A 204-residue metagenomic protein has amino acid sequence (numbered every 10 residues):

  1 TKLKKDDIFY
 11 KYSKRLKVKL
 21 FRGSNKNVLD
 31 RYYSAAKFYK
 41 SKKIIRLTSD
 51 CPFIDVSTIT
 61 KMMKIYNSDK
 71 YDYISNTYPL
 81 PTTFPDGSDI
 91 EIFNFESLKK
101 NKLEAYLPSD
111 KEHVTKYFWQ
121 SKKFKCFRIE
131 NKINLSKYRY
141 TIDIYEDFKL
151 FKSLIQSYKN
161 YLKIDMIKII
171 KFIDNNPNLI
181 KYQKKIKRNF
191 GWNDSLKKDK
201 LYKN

Functional and structural regions predicted by a protein language model:
K2-N67: Short phosphate-binding loop-to-helix
D7, L16, I54-Y138, K149 (+2 more regions): Conserved core of the sugar-phosphate nucleotidyltransferase
Y39-L47, F148-L150, Y202-N204: Short, structured secondary-structure boundary patches
T141: Conserved phosphate/pyrophosphate-binding and hydrolysis machinery centered on Walker-type P-loop NTPases, extending
I144: Short, conserved phosphate/pyrophosphate- and ester-handling motifs at nucleotide-, phospho-/glycolipid
Q156-N160: A hydrophobic, small-residue-rich beta->alpha segment in the mid-to-C-terminal subdomain of diverse proteins
L162-I164: Segments of small-molecule ligand-sensing domains
